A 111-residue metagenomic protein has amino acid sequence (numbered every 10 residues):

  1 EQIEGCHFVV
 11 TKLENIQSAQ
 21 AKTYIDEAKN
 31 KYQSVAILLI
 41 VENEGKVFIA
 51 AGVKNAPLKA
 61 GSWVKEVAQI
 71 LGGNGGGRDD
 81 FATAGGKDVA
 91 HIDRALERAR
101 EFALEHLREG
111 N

Functional and structural regions predicted by a protein language model:
E1-E4: Short acidic-hydrophobic surface loop/beta-edge motif
C6-N111: Glycine-rich, acidic loop segments that terminate in or are immediately followed by a histidine
